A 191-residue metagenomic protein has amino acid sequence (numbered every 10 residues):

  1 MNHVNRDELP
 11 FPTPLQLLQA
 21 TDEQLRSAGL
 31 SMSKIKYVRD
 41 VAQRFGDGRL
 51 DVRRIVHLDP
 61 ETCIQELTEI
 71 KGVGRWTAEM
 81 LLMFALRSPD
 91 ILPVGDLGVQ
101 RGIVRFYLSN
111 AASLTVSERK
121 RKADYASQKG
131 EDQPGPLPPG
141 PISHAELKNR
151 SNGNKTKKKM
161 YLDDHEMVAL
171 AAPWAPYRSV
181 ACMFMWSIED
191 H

Functional and structural regions predicted by a protein language model:
M1-H191: HhH-family (HhH-GPD) DNA N-glycosylase catalytic core used in base-excision repair
